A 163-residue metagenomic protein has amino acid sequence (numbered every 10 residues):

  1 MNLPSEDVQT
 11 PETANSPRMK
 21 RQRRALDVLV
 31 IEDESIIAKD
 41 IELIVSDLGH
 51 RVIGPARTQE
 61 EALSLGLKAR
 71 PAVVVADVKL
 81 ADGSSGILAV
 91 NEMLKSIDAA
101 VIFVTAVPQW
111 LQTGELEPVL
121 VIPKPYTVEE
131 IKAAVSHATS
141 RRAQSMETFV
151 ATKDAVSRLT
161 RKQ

Functional and structural regions predicted by a protein language model:
M1-D27, T127-Q163: Non-catalytic signal-transmission and effector/linker regions of two-component phosphorelay proteins
E32, T105: Conserved acidic carboxylate
E34-G54: Two-component/phosphorelay signaling modules centered on CheY-like receiver
E42, P55-V73, A81: Acidic, metal-coordinating helix/loop segments flanking the phosphotransfer/catalytic sites of two-component signaling
L67-A69, N91-A99, G114-L116: Conserved phosphotransfer cores of two-component systems
A76-E92: Conserved phosphotransfer microenvironments
K124: A Lys-centered signature of the CheY-like receiver
